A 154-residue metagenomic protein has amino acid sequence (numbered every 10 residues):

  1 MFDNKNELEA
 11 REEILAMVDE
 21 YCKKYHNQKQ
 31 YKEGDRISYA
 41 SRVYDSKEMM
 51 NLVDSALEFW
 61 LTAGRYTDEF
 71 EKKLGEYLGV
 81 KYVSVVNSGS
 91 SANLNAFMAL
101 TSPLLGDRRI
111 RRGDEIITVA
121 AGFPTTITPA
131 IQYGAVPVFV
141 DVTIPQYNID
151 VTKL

Functional and structural regions predicted by a protein language model:
M1-L61: N-terminal "arm"/small-domain region of PLP-dependent enzymes with the aminotransferase-like
Q30-G34, E76, V138: ABC transporter nucleotide-binding domains
K47-L52, R65, E69, T125: Generic alpha-helical secondary structure signal
R65-E115, T128-Y133, F139: Phosphate-binding glycine-rich loop
A121-I127: Conserved coil-to-alpha-helix start sites within the AMP-binding
A135-L154: PLP-dependent aminotransferase-class I/II
